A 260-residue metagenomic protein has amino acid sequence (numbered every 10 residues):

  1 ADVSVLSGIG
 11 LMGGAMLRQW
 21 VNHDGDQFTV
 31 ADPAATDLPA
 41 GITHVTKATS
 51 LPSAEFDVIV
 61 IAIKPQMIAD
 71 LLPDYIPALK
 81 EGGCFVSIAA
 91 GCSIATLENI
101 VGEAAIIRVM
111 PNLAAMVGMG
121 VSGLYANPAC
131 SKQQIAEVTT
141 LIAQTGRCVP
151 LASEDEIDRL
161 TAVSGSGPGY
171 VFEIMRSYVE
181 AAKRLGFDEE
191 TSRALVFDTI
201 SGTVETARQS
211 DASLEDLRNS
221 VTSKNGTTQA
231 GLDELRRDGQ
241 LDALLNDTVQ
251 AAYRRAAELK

Functional and structural regions predicted by a protein language model:
A1-S53, V58, K183-L185: NAD(P)+-binding Rossmann beta1-loop-alpha1 motif at the extreme N-terminus of oxidoreductases
M16-L17, T36-P39, V45-L124, P128: Rossmann-like NAD(P)(H) cofactor-binding subdomain of soluble oxidoreductases
A34, A90-C92, P111-A115, S164 (+2 more regions): Glycine-rich beta-alpha junction loops
L51, D188-L195, L217, T228: Small-residue helix-packing motif on alpha-helices
T96-A105, V121-R159, Y170-Q209, R255: Internal alpha-helical scaffold of NAD(P)-dependent oxidoreductase catalytic cores
E156-A162, L214-N219: Short pre-catalytic strand/loop immediately N-terminal to key active-site residues, enriched for Gly-Thr
F197-K260: NAD(P)-dependent Rossmann-like dehydrogenase/reductase catalytic/cofactor-binding core
